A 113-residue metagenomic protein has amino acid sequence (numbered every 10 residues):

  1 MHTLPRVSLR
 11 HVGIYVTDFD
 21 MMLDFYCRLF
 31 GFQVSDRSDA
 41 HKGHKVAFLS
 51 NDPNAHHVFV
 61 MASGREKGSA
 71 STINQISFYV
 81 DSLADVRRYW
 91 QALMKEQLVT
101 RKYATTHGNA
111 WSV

Functional and structural regions predicted by a protein language model:
M1-H2, V60-K67: Short beta-strand/turn micro-motifs at beta-sheet edges
M1-T3, Q91, K95-V113: Vicinal oxygen chelate
T3-L4, I14-H56: Core segments of cupin and vicinal oxygen chelate
S8-T17, K67-M94, W111-V113: Vicinal oxygen chelate
H11, H56-F59, Q75, T106-H107: Histidine-centered active-site/metal-ligand motif
D39-K42, E66-G68, A104-G108: A short beta-turn/loop motif at secondary-structure boundaries
A47, F59, V113: A broad, low-specificity signal marking well-ordered, structured residues that form hydrophobic/aromatic
S50, A62, S77: Residues in well-ordered beta-strands of folded domains
